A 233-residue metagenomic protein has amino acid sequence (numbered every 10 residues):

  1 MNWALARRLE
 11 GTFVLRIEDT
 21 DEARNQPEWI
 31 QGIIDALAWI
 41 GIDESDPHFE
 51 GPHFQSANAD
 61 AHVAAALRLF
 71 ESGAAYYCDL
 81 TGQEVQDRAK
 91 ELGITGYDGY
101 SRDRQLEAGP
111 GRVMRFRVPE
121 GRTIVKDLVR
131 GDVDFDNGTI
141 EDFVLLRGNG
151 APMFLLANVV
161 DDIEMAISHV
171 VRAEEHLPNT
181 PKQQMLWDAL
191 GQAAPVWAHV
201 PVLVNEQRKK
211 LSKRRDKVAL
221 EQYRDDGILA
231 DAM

Functional and structural regions predicted by a protein language model:
M1-I94, P178-Q192: N-terminal Rossmann-like or analogous alpha/beta NTP/dinucleotide-binding catalytic cores that position adenine
G11-F13, E44-S45, I163-A166, K210-D216 (+1 more regions): Short acidic (Asp/Glu) and glycine-rich catalytic loops that position anionic groups and cofactors
I33, K213-A232: Polyanion-binding catalytic cores of nucleic-acid enzymes and NTP/SAM-utilizing transferases
E71, Y76-K213, A219, Y223: Active-site cores that bind ATP or allylic diphosphates and position pyrophosphate for catalysis
